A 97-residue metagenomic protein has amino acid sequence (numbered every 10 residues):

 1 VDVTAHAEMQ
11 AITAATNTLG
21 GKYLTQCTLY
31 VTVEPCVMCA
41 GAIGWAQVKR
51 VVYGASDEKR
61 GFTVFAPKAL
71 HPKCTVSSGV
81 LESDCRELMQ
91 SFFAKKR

Functional and structural regions predicted by a protein language model:
V1, T25, C74: Generic anion/oxyanion-binding catalytic loop in active/binding sites
V1-A14: Acidic helix/loop or adjacent segment enriched in Glu/Asp that either coordinates divalent metal
E8-Q10, V31, G54-E58: A short linear-motif detector with a strong N-terminal bias
N17-L19: Sigma70-family region 2
G21-E34: Immediate flanking context of iron-sulfur cluster ligation sites
P35-R97: Zinc-dependent deaminase
